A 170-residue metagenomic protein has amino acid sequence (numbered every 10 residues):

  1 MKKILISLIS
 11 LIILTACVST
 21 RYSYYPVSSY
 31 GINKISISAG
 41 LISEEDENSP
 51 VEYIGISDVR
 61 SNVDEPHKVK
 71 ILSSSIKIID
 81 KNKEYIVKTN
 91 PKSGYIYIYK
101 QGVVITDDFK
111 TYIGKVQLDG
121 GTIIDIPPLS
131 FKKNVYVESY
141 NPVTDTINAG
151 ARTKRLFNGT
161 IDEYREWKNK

Functional and structural regions predicted by a protein language model:
M1-T20: Sec-dependent bacterial lipoprotein signal peptides
S7-S10, A39, G55, G114: Small side chains
L14-K34: Bacterial Sec signal peptide processing site at the extreme N-terminus
S19, K168-K170: Short, solvent-exposed mixed-charge patches
S38-I76: Short, surface-exposed binding/anchoring microloops in extracellular/periplasmic proteins
P50-V51, N82-S139: Short, solvent-exposed, Trp/other aromatic-anchored flexible loops in extracytoplasmic proteins
S74-E84: Change "in extracellular beta-sheet-rich domains … of secreted and cell-surface proteins" to "in beta-sheet-rich domains
G121-W167: Short beta-strand elements
